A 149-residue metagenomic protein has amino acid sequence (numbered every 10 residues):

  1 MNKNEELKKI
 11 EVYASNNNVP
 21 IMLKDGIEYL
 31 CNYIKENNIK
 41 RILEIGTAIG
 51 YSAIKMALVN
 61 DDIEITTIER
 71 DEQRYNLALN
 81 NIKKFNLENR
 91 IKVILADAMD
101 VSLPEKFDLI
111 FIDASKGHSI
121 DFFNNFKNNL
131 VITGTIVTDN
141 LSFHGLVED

Functional and structural regions predicted by a protein language model:
M1-F111, K116-V137, L141-D149: A short alpha-helical cap/connector motif
